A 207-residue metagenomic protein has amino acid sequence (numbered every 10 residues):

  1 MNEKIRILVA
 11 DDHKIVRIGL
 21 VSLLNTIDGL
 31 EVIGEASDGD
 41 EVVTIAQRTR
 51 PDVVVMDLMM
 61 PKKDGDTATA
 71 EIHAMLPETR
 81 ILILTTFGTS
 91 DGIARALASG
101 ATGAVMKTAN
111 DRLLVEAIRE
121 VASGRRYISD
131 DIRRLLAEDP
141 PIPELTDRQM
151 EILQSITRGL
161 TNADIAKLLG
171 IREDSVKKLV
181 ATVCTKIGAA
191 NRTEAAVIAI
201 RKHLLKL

Functional and structural regions predicted by a protein language model:
D11, D57, T85: Active-site residues of response regulator receiver
V16, P61-K62: The feature encodes the CheY-like receiver
G29-S37, I45, A189: Short hydrophobic/Thr-rich beta-strand motif most characteristic of the beta2 strand and flanking loop of CheY-like
D38-E41, K62-A68: Acidic catalytic/metal-coordinating carboxylates
T44, D66-E78: Short amphipathic alpha-helix used as the core "switch/output" element in two-component signaling
T49-V55: Active-site beta3 strand of CheY-like receiver
D91-E151, L204: Short, flexible helix-to-coil linker/hinge segments that flank and couple to helix-turn-helix
T161-E194: Recognition helix of helix-turn-helix DNA-binding domains
